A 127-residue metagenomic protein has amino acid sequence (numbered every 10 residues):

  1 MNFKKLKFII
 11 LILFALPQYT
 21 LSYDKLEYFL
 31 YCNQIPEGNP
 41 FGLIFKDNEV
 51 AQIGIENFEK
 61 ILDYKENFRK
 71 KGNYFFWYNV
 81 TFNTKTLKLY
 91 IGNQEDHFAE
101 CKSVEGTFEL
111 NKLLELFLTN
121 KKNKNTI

Functional and structural regions predicted by a protein language model:
M1-D24: Classical Sec-dependent N-terminal signal peptides that target proteins to the secretory pathway
D24-P40: Tryptophan-anchored aromatic micro-motifs
K25, Q94-E95: Residue-level signal for mature regions of secreted extracellular proteins and peptides
L30-C32, G42-F45, V50-A51, F75 (+3 more regions): Hydrophobic beta-strand residues in large extracellular and virion-surface proteins
G38-Y64, I91-N93: N-terminal glycine/threonine-rich, aromatic-flanked beta-hairpin/loop signature
G54, T84-G92, E109-K112, L118-T119: Extended soluble regions of mature proteins
E56-K88, E95-E105: Contiguous, well-ordered beta-strand patches that form the walls/edges of small beta-barrel/beta-sandwich domains
D96-I127: C-terminal partner/receptor-binding element of secreted or periplasmic proteins
